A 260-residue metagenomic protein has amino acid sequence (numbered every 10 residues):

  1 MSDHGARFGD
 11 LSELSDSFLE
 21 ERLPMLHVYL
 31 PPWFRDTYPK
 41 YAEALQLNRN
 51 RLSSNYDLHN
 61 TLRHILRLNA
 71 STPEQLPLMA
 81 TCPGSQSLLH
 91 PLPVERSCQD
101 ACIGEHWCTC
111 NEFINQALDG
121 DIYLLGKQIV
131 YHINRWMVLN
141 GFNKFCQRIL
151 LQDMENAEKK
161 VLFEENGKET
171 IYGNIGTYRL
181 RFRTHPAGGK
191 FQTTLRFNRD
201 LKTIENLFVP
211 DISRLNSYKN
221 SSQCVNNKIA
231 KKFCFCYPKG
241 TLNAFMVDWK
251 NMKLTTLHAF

Functional and structural regions predicted by a protein language model:
M1-F260: Catalytic domains that recognize anionic headgroups
